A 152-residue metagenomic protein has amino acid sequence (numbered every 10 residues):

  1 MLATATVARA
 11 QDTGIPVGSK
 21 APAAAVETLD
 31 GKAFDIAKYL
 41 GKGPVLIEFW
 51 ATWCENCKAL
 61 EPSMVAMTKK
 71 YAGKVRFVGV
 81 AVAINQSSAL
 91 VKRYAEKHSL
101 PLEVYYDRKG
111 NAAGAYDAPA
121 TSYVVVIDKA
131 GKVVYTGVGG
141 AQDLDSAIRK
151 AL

Functional and structural regions predicted by a protein language model:
A3-A23: N-proximal helix/coil linker or "cap" segments that precede and/or mark the start of modular domains
I15, T28-L29, I127-D128: Short, acidic, Ser/Thr-enriched surface-loop or helix-capping motifs
A24-V45: A short beta-strand-turn-helix
G41-K42, Y94-P101, D107-A151: Thiol/disulfide oxidoreductase modules built on the thioredoxin-like
G43-V45, F49-W53, A120: Short pre-active-site segment immediately N-terminal to redox-active cysteine/selenocysteine motifs in thiol-based
L46-I47, F77, V124: Hydrophobic beta-strand anchors of alpha/beta hydrolase catalytic cores
K58-H98, R108-A115: Structural microenvironment flanking redox-active thiols in thiol-disulfide oxidoreductases
